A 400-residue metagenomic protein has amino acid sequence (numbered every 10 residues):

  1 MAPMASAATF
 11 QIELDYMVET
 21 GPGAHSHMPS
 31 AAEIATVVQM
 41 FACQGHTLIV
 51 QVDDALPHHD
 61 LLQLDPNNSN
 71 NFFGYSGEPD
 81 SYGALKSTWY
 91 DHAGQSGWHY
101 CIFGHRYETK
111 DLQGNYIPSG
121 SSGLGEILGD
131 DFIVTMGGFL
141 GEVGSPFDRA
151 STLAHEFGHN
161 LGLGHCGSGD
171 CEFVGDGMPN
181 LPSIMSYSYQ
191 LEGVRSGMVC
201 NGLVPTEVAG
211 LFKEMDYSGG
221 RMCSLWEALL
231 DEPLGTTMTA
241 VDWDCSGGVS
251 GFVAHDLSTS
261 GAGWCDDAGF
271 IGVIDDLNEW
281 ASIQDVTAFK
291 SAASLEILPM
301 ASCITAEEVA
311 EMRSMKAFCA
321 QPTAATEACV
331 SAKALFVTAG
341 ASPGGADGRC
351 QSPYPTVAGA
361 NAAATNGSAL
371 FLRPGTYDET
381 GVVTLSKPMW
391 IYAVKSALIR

Functional and structural regions predicted by a protein language model:
A2-V50, E142-P146, S151, C166-A332: Replace "(M1/M4/M9/M12/WLM)" with "(e.g., M1/M4/M8/M9/M12/M26/WLM)" and add "not limited to" to clarify scope
A8-A24, P29, E33-H46, Q51-P182 (+1 more regions): Active-site-proximal segment of zinc-dependent metalloprotease catalytic domains
A8-L14, H99-C101, A332-L335, S368-L370 (+1 more regions): Hydrophobic beta-strand segments of well-ordered beta-sheets in folded domains
M17-E19, C166-G167, Q190-G193, A339-D347 (+3 more regions): Acidic glycine-/aspartate-rich tracts in secreted/extracellular proteins
N180, T365, S386-K387: Parallel beta-helix/beta-solenoid
A324-G359, A363, T376, P388-I399: Right-handed parallel beta-helix/beta-solenoid
